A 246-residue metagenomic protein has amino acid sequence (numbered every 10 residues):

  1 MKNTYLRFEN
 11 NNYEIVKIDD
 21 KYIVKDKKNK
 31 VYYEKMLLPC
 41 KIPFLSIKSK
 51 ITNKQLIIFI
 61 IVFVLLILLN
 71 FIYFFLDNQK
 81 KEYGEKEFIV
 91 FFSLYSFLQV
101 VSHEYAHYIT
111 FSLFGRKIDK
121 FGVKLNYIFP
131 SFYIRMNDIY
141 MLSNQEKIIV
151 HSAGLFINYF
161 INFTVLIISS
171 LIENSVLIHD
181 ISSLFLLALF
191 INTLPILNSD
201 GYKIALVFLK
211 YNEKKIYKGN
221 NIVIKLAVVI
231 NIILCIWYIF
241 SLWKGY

Functional and structural regions predicted by a protein language model:
M1-Y246: Hydrophobic transmembrane alpha-helices and their immediate loop junctions in multi-pass integral membrane proteins
